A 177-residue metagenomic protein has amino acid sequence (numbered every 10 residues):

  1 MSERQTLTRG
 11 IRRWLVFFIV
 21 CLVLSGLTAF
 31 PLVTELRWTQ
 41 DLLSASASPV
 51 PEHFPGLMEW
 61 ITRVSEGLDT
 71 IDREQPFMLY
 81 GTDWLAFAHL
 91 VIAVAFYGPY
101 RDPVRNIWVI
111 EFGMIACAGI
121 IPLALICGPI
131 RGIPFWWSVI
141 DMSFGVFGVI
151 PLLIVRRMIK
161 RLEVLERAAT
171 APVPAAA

Functional and structural regions predicted by a protein language model:
M1-L7, T170-P172: Short, Lys/Arg-rich, polar N-terminal cytosolic tail immediately upstream of the first transmembrane signal-anchor
R4-W14, E74-M78, P103-I110, I130 (+1 more regions): Membrane-interface helix-boundary signature
R9-P51: N-terminal signal-anchor transmembrane alpha helix
A47-P76: Extracytosolic (periplasmic/ER-lumenal) interhelical loops and adjacent juxtamembrane/interface segments of multi-pass
S65-A93: Individual transmembrane alpha-helix segments
V91-I107: Juxtamembrane helix-break-helix junctions at the cytosolic face of small multi-pass alpha-helical membrane proteins
I110-A177: Alpha-helical transmembrane segments of multi-pass integral membrane proteins, characterized by long hydrophobic
